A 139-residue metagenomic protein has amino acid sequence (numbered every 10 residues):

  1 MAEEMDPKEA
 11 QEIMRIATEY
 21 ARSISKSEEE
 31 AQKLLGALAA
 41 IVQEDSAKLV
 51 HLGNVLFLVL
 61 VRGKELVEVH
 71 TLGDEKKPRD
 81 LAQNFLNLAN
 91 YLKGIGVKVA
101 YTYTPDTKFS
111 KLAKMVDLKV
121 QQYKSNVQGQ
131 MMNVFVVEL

Functional and structural regions predicted by a protein language model:
M1-G36: Short amphipathic alpha-helix that is part of the acyltransferase structural core
Q32-A47, G53-L66: A conserved beta-strand-loop-helix scaffold within acyl/acetyltransferase catalytic domains
R62-K76: Conserved acetyl-CoA binding element of GNAT-fold acetyltransferases
K77-Y91: Conserved acetyl-CoA-binding loop-helix of GNAT-fold acetyltransferases
K98: Short acidic/polar active-site loop segments enriched in Thr and Asp
Y101-K114, K124-G129: Conserved beta-strand-loop-alpha-helix junction that forms the acyl-donor binding cleft
N126-L139: C-terminal "cap" of GNAT-fold acetyltransferases
